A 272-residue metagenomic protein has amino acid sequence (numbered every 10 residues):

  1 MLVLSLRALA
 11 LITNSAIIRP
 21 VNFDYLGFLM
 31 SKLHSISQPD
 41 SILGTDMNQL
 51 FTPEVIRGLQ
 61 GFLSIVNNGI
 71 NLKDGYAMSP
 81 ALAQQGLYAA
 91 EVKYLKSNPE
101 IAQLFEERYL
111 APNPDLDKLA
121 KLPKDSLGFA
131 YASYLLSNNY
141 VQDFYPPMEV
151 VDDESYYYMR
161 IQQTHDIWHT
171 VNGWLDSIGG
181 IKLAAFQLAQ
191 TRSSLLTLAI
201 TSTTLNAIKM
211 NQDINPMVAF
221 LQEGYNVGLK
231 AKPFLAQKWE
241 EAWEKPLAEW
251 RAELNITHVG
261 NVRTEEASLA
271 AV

Functional and structural regions predicted by a protein language model:
M1-V21, F28: N-terminal mitochondrial targeting presequence
N22-D117, V272: The feature captures two recurrent sequence modes
L72-A81, L87-L247: Core of folded catalytic or high-affinity ligand/protein-binding domains in predominantly eukaryotic proteins
G228-V272: A cross-kingdom marker for long, charged
